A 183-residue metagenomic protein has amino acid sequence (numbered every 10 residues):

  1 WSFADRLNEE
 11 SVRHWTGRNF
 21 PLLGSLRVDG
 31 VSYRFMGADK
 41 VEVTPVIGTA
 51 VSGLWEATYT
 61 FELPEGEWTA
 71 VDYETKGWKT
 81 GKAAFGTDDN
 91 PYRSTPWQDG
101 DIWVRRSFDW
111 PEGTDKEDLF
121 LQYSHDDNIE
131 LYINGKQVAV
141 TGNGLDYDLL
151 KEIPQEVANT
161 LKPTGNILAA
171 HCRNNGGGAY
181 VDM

Functional and structural regions predicted by a protein language model:
W1-Y73, W78-T87, P91-Y92, L150 (+1 more regions): An acidic-aromatic loop/edge-strand motif
T16-R18, Q98-I102, G113-D115, Y123 (+1 more regions): Solvent-exposed loop and beta-edge segments used for protein-protein assembly and interaction
W78, G100, F108, E112-G135 (+1 more regions): Aromatic-lined ligand-binding clefts that engage carbohydrates, nucleic acids, or primary amines
D89-W103, T141-D148: Extracellular beta-rich ligand/substrate-recognition surface
D127-N128, G144-D146, N174-G176: Solvent-exposed loop/turn segments at secondary-structure junctions within structured extracellular/periplasmic domains
I133-P154: Solvent-exposed beta-strand/loop surfaces of large extracellular or lumenal domains
